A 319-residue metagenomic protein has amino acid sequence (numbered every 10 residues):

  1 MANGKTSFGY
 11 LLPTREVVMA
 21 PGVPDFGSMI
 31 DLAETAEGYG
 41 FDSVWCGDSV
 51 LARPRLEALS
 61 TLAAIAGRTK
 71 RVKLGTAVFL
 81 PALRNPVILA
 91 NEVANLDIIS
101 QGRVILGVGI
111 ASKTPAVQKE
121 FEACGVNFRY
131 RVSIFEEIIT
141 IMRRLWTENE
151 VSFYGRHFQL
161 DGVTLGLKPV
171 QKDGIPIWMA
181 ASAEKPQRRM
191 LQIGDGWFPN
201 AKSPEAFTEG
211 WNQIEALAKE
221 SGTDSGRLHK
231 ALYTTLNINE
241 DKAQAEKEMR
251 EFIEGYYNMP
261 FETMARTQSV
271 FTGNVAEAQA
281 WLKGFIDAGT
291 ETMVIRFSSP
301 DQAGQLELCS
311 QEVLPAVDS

Functional and structural regions predicted by a protein language model:
M1-P21, K113-K119, R156-I175, K242-S269: N-terminal small/glycine-rich loop or linker at the start of catalytic domains across soluble metabolic enzymes
M1-R68, D173-I175, R296: N-terminal beta1-alpha1-beta2 module of alpha/beta enzyme domains
A2-G22, A82-S152, E205-N212: Flexible, glycine-rich active-site loops centered on histidine and acidic residues that chelate a metal or position
F8-L12, V44-C46, L74-T76, V104-V108 (+4 more regions): Hydrophobic faces of well-ordered beta-strands that scaffold small-molecule active sites in alpha/beta enzyme cores
L12-G27, F79-P86, Q171-S182, L236-N237 (+1 more regions): Active-site mouth loops of central-metabolism enzymes
V23-A36, L89-E92, M179-R189, N274-G284: Short, acidic/polar
A36, G40, D48, I65 (+10 more regions): Conserved, mostly hydrophobic/aromatic
L56-T76, I134-I141, C309-S319: Alpha-helix-loop-beta-strand connector modules within alpha/beta enzyme cores
